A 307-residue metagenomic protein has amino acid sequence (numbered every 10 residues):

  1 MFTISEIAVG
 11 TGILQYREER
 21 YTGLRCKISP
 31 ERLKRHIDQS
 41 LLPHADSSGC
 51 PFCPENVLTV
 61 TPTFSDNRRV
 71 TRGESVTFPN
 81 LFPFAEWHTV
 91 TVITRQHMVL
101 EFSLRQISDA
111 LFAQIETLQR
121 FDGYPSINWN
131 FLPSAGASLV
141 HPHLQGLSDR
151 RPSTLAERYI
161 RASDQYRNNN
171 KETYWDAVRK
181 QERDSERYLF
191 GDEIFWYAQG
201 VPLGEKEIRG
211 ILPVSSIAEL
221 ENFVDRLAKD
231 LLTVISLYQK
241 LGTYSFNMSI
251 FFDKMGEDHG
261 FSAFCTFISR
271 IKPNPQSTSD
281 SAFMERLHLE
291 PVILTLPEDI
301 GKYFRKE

Functional and structural regions predicted by a protein language model:
M1-L139, L147-F223, L232-E307: Active-site microenvironments that recognize anionic phosphate/pyrophosphate groups
